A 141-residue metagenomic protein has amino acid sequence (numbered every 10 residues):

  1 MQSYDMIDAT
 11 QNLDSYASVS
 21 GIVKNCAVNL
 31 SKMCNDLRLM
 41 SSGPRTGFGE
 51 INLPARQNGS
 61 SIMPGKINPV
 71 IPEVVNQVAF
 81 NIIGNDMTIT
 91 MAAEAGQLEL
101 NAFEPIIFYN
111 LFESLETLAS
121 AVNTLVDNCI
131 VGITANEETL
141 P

Functional and structural regions predicted by a protein language model:
M1-P141: Conserved, well-structured ligand/cofactor-binding cores
